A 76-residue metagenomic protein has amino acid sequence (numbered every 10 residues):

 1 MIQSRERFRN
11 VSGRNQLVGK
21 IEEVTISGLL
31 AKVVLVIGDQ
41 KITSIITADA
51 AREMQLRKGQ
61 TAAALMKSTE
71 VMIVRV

Functional and structural regions predicted by a protein language model:
M1-V24, G28-K32, K41, A48-V76: Glycine/charge-rich catalytic "coupling/switch" loops of P-loop NTPases
I37-D39: Glycine-centered tight beta-turn/hairpin loop motif at sheet-sheet or coil-to-beta transitions
